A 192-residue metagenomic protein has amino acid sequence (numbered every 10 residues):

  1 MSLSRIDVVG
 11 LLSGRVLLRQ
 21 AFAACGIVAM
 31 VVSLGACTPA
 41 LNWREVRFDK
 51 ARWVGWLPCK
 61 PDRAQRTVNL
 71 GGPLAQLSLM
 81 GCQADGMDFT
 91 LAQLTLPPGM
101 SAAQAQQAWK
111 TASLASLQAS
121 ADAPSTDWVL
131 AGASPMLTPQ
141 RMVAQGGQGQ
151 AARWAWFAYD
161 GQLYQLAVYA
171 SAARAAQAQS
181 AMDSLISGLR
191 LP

Functional and structural regions predicted by a protein language model:
S2-I6, P61-D62, A105-A121, G161-P192: Surface-exposed amphipathic alpha-helical segments
L3-G26: Bacterial N-terminal signal peptides that target proteins for export
S33-A36: C-terminal motif of bacterial Sec signal peptides marking the signal peptidase cleavage site
T38-A40: Bacterial signal peptide processing site
F48-L57: Predominantly extracellular/luminal regions of secreted and cell-surface proteins, especially disulfide-bonded
L57-A103: Secretory pathway targeting signatures of secreted, lumenal, and periplasmic proteins
K60-L79, A112-Y159: Signature of long, low-cysteine stretches enriched in small and polar/charged residues
F89-D127: Mid-chain, structured segments of secreted extracytoplasmic proteins
